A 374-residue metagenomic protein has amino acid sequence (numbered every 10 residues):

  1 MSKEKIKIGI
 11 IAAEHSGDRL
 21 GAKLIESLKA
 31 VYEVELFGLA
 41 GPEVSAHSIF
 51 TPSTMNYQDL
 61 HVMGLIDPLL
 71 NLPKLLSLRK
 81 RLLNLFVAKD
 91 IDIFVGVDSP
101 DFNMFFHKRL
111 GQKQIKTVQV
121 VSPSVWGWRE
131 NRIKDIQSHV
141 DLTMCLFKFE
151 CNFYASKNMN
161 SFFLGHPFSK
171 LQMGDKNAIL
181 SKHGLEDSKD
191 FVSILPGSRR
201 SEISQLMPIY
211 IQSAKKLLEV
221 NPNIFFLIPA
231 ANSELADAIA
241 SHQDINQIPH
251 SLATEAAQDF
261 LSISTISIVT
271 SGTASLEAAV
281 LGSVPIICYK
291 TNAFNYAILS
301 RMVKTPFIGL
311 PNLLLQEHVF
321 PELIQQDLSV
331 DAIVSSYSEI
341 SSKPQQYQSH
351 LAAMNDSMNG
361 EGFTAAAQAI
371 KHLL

Functional and structural regions predicted by a protein language model:
M1-L374: Nucleotide-activated sugar donor-binding and catalytic core shared by glycosyltransferases and related lipid-linked
